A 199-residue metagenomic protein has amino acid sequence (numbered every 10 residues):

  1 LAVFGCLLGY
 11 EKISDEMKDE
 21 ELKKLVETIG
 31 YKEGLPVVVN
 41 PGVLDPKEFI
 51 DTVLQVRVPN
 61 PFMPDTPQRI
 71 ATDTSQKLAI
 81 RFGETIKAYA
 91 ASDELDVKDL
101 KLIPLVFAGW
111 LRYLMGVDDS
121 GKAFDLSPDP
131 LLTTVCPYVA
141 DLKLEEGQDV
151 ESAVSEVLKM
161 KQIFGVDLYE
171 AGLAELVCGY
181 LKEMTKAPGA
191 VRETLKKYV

Functional and structural regions predicted by a protein language model:
L1-V199: Non-transmembrane, aqueous-exposed alpha-helical and coiled segments at domain scale
